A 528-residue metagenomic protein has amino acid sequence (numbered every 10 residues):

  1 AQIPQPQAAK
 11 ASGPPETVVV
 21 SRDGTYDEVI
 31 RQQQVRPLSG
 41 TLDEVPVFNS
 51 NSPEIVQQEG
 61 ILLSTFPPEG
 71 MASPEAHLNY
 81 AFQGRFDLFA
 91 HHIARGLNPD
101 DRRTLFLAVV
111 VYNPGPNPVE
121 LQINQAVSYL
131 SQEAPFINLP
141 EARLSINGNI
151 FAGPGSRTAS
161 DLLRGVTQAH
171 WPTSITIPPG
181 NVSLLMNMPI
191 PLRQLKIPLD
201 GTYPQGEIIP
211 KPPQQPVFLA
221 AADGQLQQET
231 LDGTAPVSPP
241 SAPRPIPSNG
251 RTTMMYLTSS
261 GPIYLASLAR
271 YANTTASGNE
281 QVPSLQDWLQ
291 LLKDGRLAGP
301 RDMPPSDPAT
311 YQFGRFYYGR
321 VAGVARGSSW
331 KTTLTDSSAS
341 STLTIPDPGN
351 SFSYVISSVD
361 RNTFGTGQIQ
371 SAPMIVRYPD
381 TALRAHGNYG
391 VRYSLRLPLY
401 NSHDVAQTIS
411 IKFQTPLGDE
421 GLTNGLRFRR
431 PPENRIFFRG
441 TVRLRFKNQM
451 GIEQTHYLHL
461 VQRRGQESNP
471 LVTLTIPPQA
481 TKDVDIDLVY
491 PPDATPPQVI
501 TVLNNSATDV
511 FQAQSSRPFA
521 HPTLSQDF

Functional and structural regions predicted by a protein language model:
P6-L42: N-terminal low-complexity, Pro/Thr/Ser-rich intrinsically disordered segments that act as propeptides or flexible
G13-G24, Q58, S64-N124, Y129 (+8 more regions): Long compositionally biased, domain-poor regions of proteins
D27-N79: Non-catalytic, interaction-prone regions of core transcription and DNA-replication machinery
L121, S128-S156: Well-ordered mid-protein domain cores that form the structural environment of catalytic cofactors
L144-Q168, T173-I175, R445: Low-complexity, serine/threonine/proline-enriched polar segments
P178: Internal, well-ordered alpha/beta segment that forms a basic, Gly-enriched binding/recognition surface
